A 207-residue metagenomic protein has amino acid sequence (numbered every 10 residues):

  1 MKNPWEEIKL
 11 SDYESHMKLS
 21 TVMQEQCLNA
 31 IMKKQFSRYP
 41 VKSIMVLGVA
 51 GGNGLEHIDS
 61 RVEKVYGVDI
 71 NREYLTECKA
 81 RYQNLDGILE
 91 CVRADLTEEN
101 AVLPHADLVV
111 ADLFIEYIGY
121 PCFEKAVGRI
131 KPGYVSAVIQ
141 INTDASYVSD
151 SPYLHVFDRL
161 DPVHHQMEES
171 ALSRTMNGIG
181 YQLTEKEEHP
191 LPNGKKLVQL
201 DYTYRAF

Functional and structural regions predicted by a protein language model:
M1-S43, L47-A101, P121-K125, S136-F207: Class I (Rossmann-like) S-adenosyl-L-methionine-dependent methyltransferase catalytic domain, capturing the SAM-binding
E99-V109: A short acidic, Gly/Pro-enriched loop at the edge of an enzyme's catalytic core that lines a small-molecule cofactor
D107-P121: A short SAM/SAH-binding and catalytic strip from SAM-dependent methyltransferases
I130-V135: Short glycine-dipeptide loop
